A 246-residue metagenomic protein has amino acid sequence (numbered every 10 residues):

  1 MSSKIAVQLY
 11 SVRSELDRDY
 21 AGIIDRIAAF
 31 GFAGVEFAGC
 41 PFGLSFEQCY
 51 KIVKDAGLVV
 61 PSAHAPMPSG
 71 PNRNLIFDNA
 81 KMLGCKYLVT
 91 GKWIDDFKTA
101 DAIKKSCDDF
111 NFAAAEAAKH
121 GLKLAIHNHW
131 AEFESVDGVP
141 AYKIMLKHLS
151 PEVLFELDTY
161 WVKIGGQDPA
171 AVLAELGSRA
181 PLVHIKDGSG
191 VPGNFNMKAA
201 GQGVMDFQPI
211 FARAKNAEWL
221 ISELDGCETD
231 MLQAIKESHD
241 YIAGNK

Functional and structural regions predicted by a protein language model:
M1-K86, G244: N-terminal pre-domain/capping segments
S3-Q8, V35-F37, V60-A65, L88-T90 (+4 more regions): Hydrophobic faces of well-ordered beta-strands that scaffold small-molecule active sites in alpha/beta enzyme cores
R13-R18, E36-E47, H64-R73, D95-D101 (+5 more regions): Acidic-and-aromatic substrate-binding clefts and catalytic sites of carbohydrate-active enzymes
A21-G22, R73-L75, A102-N111, G138-K143 (+3 more regions): Charged helix-capping and loop-helix junction motifs
V35, A118-V204, R213: Acidic/histidine-rich catalytic cores of soluble enzymes
C49-A65, A113-A117, K143-L149, F207: Alpha-helix-loop-beta-strand connector modules within alpha/beta enzyme cores
P71-D109: Glycine/small-residue-rich loop that forms an oxyanion/phosphate-binding "nest" at active or ligand-binding sites
M231-K246: C-terminal helical cap(s) of enzyme catalytic domains, especially alpha/beta-barrels
